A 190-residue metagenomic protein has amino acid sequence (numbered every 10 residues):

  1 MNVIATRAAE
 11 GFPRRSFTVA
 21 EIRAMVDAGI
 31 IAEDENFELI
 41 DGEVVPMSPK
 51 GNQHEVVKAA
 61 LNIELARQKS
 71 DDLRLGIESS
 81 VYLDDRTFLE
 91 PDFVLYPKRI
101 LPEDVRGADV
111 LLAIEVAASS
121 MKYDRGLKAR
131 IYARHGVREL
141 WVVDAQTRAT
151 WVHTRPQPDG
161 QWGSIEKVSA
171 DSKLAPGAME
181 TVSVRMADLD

Functional and structural regions predicted by a protein language model:
M1-D190: Gly/Pro/Ser/Thr-rich low-complexity, intrinsically disordered segments predominantly at protein N-termini
